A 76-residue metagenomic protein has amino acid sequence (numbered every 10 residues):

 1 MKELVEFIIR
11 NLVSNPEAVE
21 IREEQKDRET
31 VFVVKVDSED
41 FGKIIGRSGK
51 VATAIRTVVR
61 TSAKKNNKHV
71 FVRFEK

Functional and structural regions predicted by a protein language model:
M1-K43, T53, T57-K76: RNA-contacting regions in translation and RNA-metabolism proteins, encompassing KH/S1 modules where present
